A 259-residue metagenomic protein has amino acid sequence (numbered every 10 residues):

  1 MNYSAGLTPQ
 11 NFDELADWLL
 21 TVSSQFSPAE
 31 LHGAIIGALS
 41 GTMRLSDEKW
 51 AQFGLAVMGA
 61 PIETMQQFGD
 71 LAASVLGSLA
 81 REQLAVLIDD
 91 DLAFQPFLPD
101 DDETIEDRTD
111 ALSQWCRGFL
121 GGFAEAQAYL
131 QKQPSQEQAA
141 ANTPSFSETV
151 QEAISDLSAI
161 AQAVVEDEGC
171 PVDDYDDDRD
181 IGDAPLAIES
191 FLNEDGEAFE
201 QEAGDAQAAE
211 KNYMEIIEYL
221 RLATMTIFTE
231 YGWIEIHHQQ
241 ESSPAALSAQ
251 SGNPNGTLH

Functional and structural regions predicted by a protein language model:
M1-C116, L120-H259: Domain-length accessory/inserted modules outside core catalytic folds
